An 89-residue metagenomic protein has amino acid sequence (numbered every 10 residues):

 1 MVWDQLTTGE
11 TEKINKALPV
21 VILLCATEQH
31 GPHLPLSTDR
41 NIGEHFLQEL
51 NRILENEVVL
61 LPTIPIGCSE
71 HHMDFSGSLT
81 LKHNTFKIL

Functional and structural regions predicted by a protein language model:
M1-L89: N-terminal catalytic or cofactor-binding beta/alpha core of small enzyme domains
